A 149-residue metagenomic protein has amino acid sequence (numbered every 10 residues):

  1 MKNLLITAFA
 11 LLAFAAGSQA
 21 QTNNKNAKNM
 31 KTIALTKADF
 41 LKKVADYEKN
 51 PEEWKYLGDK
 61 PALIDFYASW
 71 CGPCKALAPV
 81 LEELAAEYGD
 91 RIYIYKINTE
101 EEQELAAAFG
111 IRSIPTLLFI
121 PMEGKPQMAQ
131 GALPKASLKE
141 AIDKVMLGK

Functional and structural regions predicted by a protein language model:
M1-L41, K149: N-terminal targeting signals for export/organelle localization
I33, Y93-Y95, P126-A129: Structural signal for short hydrophobic segments within the conserved structured cores of catalytic domains across
L35, D39, D65, A76 (+2 more regions): Extracytoplasmic/secreted proteins, especially bacterial periplasmic and envelope-associated proteins
T36-P61: A short beta-strand-turn-helix
D59-A62, F66-W70, S113: Short pre-active-site segment immediately N-terminal to redox-active cysteine/selenocysteine motifs in thiol-based
F66, L77, L81-A85, G89-E104 (+1 more regions): Thiol-based oxidoreductase modules, predominantly thioredoxin-like and allied folds used for disulfide exchange
S69-A76, T116: C-type cytochrome heme c attachment motif
S113, L118-K149: Non-catalytic, surface beta->alpha helical segment in thiol-disulfide oxidoreductase systems
